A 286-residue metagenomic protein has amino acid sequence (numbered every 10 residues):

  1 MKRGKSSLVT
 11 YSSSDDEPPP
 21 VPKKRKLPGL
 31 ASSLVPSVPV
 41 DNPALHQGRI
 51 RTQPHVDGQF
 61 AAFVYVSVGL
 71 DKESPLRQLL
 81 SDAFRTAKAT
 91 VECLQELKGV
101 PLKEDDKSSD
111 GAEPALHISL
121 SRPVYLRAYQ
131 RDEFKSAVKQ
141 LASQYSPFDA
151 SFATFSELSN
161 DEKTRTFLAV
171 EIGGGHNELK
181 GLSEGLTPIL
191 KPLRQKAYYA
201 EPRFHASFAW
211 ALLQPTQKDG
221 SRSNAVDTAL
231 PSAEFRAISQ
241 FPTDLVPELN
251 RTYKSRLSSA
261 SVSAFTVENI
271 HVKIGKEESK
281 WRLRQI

Functional and structural regions predicted by a protein language model:
K2-I286: Histidine-dependent nucleotide/RNA phosphoesterase domain, centered on the 2H-phosphoesterase fold with its duplicated
